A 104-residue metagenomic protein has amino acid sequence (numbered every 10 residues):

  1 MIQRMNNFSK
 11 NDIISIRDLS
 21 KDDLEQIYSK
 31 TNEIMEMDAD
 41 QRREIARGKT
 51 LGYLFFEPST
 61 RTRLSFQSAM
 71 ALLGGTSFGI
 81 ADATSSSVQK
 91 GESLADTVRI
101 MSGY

Functional and structural regions predicted by a protein language model:
M1-L64, S68: Positively charged, low-complexity intrinsically disordered leader regions
T50-Y104: Active-site cofactor/substrate anionic-group-binding motifs, chiefly glycine- and Lys/Arg-rich phosphate-binding loops
